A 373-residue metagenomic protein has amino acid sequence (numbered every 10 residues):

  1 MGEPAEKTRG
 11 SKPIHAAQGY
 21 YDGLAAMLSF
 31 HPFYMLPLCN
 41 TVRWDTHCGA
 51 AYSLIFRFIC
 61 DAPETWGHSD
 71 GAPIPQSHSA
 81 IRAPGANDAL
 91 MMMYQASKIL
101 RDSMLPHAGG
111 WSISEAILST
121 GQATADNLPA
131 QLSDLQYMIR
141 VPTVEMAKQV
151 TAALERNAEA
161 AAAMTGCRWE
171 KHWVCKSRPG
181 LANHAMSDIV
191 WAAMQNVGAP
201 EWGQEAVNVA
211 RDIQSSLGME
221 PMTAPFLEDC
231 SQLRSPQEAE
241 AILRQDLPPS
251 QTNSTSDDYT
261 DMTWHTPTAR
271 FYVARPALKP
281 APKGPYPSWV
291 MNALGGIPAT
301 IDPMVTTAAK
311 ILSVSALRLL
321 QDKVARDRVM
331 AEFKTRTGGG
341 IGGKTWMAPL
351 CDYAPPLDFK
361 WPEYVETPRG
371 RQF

Functional and structural regions predicted by a protein language model:
M1-A5, V174-P179: Conserved short loop/turn motifs at secondary-structure junctions
M1-S114, S119-L128, R140, Y364-Q372: Histidine/acidic-residue-rich, glycine-tolerant segments that coordinate divalent metal ions
K7-S11, Y20-G23, S29, A50 (+13 more regions): General structural feature for long, well-ordered alpha-helical segments within catalytic domains of soluble enzymes
H15, Y137, L312: Residue-level signal for inorganic ion chemistry
S29, I55-R57, S114, Q136-M138 (+3 more regions): Structured core elements
A62-E64, I139-M146, S177-R178, I301 (+1 more regions): A generic structural motif
S69-D70, Q76-S119, T124-L128, V141-H172 (+1 more regions): Acidic-enriched catalytic cores of C-N bond-cleaving enzymes acting on peptides and small amides
K176-F373: An extended, acidic, His-containing surface patch that forms the Zn2+-binding/catalytic region of metallohydrolases
